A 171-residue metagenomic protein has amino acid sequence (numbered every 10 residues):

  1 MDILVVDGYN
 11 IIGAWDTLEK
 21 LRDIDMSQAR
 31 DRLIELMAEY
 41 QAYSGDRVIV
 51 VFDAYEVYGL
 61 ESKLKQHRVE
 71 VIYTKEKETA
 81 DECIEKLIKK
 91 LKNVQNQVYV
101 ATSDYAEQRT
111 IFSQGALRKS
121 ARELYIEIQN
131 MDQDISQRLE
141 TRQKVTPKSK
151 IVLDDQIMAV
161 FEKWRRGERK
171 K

Functional and structural regions predicted by a protein language model:
D2-L4, N10-K171: Nuclease catalytic cores that cleave nucleic-acid phosphodiester bonds, predominantly acidic two-metal-ion
